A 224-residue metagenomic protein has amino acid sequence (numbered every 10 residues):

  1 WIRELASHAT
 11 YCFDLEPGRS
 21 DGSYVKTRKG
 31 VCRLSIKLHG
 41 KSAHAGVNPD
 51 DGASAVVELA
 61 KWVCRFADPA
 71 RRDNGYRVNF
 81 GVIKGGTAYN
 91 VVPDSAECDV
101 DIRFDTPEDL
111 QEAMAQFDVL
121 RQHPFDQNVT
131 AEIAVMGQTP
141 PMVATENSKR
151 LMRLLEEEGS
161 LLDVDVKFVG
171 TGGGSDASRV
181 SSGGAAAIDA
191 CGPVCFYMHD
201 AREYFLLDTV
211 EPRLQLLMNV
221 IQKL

Functional and structural regions predicted by a protein language model:
W1-L5: Glycine-rich, mobile lid/loop segments that gate access to catalytic sites or pores
T10, E16-T27, C32-L224: Metal-dependent amide/peptide-bond hydrolase catalytic core, centered on the "pita-bread" metallohydrolase fold
